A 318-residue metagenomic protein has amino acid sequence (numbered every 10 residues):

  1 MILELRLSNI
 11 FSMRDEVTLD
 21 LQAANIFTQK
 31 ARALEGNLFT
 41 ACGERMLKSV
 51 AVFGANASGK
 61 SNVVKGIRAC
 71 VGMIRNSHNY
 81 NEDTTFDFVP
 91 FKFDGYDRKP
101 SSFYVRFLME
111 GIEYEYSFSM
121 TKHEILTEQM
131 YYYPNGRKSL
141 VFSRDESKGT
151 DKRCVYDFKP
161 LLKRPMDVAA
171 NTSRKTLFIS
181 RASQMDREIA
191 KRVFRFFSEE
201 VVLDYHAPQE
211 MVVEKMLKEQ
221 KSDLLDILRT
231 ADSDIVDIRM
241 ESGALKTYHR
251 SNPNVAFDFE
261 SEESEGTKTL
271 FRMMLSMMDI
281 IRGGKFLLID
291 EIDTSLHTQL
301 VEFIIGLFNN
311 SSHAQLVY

Functional and structural regions predicted by a protein language model:
M1-A41, R45-V71, R250-Y318: Switch/communication elements of ASCE P-loop NTPase nucleotide-binding domains
I2, D97-K99, E110, Q220 (+2 more regions): Short, glycine/acidic-rich beta->alpha junctions
R6, R106-L108, S117-S119, Y248 (+1 more regions): Residue-level recognition of well-ordered beta-strand positions that form the cores of beta-sheet-rich folds across
M13-D15, E110-Y114, E124, G136-K138 (+1 more regions): Short acidic/polar mixed-charge low-complexity motifs
N37-A51, A55, V64-E115, T121-I125: Conserved P-loop NTP-binding catalytic core
D87-V89, V236-G243: Long, charged, glycine-rich C-terminal linkers/tails
E115-M240: Electropositive, glycine-dotted interaction segments that contact anionic polymers or phosphate-rich ligands
E241-S251: Pre-Walker A segment
